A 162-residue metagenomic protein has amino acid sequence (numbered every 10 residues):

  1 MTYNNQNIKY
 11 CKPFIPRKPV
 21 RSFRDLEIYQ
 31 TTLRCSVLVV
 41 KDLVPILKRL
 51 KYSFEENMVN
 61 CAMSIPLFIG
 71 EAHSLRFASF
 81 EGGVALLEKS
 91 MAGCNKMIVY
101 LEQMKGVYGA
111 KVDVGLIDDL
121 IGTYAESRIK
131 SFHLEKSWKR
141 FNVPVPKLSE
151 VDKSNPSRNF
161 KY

Functional and structural regions predicted by a protein language model:
T2-Y162: Amphipathic alpha-helical assembly/interaction segments
